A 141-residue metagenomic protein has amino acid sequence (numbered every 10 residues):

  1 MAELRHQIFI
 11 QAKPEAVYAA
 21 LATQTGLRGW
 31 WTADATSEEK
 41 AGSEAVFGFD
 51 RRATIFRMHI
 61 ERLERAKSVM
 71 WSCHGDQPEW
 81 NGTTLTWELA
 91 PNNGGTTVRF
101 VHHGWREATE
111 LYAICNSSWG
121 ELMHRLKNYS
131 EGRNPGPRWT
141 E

Functional and structural regions predicted by a protein language model:
M1-P14, T83, A90-T96: Aromatic-glycine hotspot motif
R5-H6, A12, A16, T23-F56 (+2 more regions): Short beta-edge strand/loop motif at the mouth of beta-sheet-based domains
V17-Y18, L27, A45, I60 (+4 more regions): Hydrophobic pocket/interface hotspot
L21, W31, C73, S130: Short, flexible helix/strand-to-coil boundary loops that buttress conserved ligand/catalytic motifs in alpha/beta
A22-T23, H124: Solvent-exposed alpha-helix faces
W30-W31, W80, W119: Tryptophan-centered motif/residue detector
T36-E38, V46, D50-R99, H103-R106: Hydrophobic-ligand binding "helix-grip"
G104-E141: A conserved amphipathic terminal alpha-helix motif
